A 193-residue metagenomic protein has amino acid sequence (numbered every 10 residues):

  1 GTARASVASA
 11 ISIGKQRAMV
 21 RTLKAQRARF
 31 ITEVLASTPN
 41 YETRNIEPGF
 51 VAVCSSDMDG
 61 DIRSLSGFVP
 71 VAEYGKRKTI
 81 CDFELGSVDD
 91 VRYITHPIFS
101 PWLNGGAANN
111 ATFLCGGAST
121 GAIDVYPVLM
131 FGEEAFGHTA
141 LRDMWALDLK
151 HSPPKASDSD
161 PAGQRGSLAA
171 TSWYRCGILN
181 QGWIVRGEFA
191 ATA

Functional and structural regions predicted by a protein language model:
T2-S37, P48-V53, D57-A193: Sequence/fold signature of self-assembling virion shell proteins
